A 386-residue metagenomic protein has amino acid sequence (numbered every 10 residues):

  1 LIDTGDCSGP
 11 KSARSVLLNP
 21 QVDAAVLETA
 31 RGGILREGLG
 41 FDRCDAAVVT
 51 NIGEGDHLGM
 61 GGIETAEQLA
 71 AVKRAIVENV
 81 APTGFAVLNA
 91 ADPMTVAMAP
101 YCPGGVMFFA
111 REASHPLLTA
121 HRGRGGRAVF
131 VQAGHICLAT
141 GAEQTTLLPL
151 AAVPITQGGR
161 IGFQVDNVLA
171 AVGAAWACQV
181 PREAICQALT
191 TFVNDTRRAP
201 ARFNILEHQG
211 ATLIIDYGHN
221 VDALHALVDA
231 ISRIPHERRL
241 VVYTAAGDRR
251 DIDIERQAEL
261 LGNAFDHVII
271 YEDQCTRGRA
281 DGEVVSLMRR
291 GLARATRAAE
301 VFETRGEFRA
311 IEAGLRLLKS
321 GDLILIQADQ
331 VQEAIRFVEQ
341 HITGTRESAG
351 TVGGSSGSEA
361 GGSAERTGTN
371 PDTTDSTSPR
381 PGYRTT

Functional and structural regions predicted by a protein language model:
I2-C102, F108, A113-L117, A152-P154 (+1 more regions): Flexible active-site lid/hinge loop adjacent to a nucleotide/diphosphate and Mg2+-phosphate binding pocket
Q21, P82, C102-G105, G125-G126 (+2 more regions): A short helix-to-beta-strand connector/capping loop
E28, T50, V87, V106 (+4 more regions): Residue-level signal for inorganic ion chemistry
R31-L35, R122, T156, A226-L227 (+2 more regions): Glycine-rich, charged/polar anion/phosphate-binding loops that engage phosphate groups from diverse ligands
L39-R43, G61-E64, P100-P103, H121-R124 (+4 more regions): Short, glycine/charged-enriched secondary-structure capping and boundary segments
G62-A70, R74, P103-H225: Adenine nucleotide phosphate-binding catalytic loops in nucleotide-utilizing enzymes
I161, G173-T386: ATP-dependent carboxylate-amine ligase
